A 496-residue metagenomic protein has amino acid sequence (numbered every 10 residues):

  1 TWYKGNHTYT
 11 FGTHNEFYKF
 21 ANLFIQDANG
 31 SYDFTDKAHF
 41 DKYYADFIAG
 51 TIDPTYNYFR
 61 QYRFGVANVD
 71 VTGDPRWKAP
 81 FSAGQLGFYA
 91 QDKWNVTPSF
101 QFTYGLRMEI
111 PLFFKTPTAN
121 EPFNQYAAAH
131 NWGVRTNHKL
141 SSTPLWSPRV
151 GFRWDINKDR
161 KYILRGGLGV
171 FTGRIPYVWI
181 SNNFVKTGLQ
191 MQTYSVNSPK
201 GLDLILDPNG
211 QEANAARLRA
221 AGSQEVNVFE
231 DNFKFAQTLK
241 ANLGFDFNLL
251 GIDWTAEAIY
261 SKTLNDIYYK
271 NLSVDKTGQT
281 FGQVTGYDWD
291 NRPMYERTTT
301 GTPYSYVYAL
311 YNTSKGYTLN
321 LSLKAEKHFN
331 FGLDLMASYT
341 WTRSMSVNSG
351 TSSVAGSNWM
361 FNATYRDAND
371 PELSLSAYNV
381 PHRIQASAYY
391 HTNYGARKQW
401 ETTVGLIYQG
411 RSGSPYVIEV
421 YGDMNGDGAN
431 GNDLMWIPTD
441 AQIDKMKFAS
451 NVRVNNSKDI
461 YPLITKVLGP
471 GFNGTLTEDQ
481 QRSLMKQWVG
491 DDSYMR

Functional and structural regions predicted by a protein language model:
W2-K4, N15, A90, W94-V96 (+9 more regions): Residue-level signature of outer-membrane beta-barrel architecture
W2-T8, S99, N157-Y162, L250-G251 (+2 more regions): Short loop/turn motifs that connect adjacent beta-strands in outer-membrane beta-barrel proteins
N6-D159, T351-S357: Signature of Gram-negative outer-membrane beta-barrel scaffolds
T10, F20-T35, D70, F114-P122 (+6 more regions): Outer-membrane beta-barrel and related beta-rich outer-membrane complex signature in Gram-negative bacteria
T13, G84-A90, W146-F152, N227-F229 (+4 more regions): Hydrophobic, lipid-facing positions within transmembrane beta-strands of outer-membrane proteins
N29-G73, V185-G222, G282-D290, K445-L468 (+1 more regions): Core domains of carbohydrate- and sulfate-ester-processing enzymes
F113, K234-K240, N248-R496: Short, solvent-exposed micro-motifs at the edges of structured domains
P117-S147, F152-Y311: Solvent-exposed loop/turn elements at secondary-structure boundaries
